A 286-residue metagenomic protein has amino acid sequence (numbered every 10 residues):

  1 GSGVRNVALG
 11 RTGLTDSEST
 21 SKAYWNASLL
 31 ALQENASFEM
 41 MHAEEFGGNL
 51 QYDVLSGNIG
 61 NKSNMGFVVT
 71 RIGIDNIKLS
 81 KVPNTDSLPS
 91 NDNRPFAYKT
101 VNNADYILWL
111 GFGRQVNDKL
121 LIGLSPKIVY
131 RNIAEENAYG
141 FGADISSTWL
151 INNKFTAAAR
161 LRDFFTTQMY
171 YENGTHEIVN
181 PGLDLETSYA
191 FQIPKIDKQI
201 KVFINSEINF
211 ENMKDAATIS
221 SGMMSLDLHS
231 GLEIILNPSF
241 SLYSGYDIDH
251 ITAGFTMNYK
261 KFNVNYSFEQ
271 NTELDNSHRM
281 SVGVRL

Functional and structural regions predicted by a protein language model:
G1-L286: Subset of outer-membrane beta-barrel
